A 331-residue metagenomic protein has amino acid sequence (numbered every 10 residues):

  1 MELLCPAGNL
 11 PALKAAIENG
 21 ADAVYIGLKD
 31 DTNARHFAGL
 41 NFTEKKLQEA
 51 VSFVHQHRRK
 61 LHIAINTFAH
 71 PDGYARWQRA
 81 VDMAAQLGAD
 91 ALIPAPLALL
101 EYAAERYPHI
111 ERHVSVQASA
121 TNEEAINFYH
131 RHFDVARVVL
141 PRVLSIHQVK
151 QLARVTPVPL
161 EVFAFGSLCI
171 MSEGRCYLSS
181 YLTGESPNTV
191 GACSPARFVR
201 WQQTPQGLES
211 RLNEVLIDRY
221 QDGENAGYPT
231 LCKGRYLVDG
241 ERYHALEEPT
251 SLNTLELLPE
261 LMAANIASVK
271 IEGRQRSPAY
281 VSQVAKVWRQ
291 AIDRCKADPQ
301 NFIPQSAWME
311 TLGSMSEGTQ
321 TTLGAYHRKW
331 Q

Functional and structural regions predicted by a protein language model:
M1-A120, V139, V143, H147-S268 (+1 more regions): Active-site pocket-lining/capping segments in soluble small-molecule metabolic enzymes
N122-A125: Conserved nucleotide-cofactor-binding alpha/beta core module
H132: Acidic-histidine catalytic/liganding microenvironments
